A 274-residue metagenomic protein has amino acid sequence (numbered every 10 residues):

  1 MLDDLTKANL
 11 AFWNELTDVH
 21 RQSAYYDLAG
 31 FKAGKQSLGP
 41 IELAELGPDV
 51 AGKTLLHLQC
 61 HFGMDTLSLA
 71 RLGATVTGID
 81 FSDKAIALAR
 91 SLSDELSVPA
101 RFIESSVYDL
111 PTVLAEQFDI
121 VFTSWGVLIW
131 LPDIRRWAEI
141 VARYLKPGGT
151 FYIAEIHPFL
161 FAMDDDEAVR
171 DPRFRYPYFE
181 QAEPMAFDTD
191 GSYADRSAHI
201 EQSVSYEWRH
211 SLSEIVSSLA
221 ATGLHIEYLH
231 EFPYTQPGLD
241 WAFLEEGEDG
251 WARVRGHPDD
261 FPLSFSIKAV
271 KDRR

Functional and structural regions predicted by a protein language model:
M1-D27: N-terminal, positively charged/glycine-rich alpha-helical extensions of SAM-dependent methyltransferases
Y25-K53: Conserved alpha-helix/loop element of class I SAM-dependent methyltransferases that forms part of the SAM/SAH-binding
T54-L110: Class I SAM-dependent methyltransferase SAM/SAH-binding core
T112-V121: A short acidic, Gly/Pro-enriched loop at the edge of an enzyme's catalytic core that lines a small-molecule cofactor
R135-T150: A short glycine-rich, Lys/Arg-flanked "PGG" loop and its adjoining helix->strand segment in the class I
T150-S192: Conserved class I S-adenosyl-L-methionine
E155-R170, A198-E214: Acceptor-substrate binding/catalytic loop of class I
S205-L229: Short alpha-helix
